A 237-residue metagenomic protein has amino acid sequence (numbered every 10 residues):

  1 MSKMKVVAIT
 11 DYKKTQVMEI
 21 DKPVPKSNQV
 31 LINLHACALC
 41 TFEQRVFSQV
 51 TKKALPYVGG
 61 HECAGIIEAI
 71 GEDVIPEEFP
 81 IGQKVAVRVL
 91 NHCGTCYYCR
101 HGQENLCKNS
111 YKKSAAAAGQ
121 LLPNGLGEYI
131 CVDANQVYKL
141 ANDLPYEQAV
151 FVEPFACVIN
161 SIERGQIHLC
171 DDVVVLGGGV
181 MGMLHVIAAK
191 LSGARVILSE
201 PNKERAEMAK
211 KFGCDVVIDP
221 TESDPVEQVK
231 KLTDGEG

Functional and structural regions predicted by a protein language model:
D21-K22, L55-G60, A117-L122, E128: Short Gly/Pro-enriched turn/cap motifs at secondary-structure boundaries
P23-C37, V50-R100, A141-D143: Glycine-rich beta-strand-centered segment in the early N-terminal region that forms part of a ligand/cofactor-binding
F42-F47: Cytochrome P450 core scaffold surrounding the K-helix E-X-X-R motif and the conserved "meander" helix-loop region
T95-L176: NAD(P)H dinucleotide-binding glycine-rich loop of Rossmann-like/cofactor-binding domains, especially the beta1-alpha1
C157, M181, R205: Hydrophobic/small residue at the entry helix of a nucleotide-binding pocket
V173-A189: Glycine-rich adenosine-cofactor-binding loop
V175-L176, K190-G237: Adenosine-nucleotide cofactor-binding segment
